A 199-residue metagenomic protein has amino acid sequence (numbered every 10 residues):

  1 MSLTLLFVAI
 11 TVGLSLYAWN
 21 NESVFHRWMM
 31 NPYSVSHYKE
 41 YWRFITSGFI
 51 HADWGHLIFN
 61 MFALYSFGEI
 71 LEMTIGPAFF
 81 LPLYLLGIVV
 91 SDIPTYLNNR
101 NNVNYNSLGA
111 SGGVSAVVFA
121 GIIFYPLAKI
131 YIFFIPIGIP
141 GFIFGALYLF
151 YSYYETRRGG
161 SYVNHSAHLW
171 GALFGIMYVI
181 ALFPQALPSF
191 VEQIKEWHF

Functional and structural regions predicted by a protein language model:
M1-F199: A detector for small-residue-rich transmembrane helices and their helix-helix packing motifs
